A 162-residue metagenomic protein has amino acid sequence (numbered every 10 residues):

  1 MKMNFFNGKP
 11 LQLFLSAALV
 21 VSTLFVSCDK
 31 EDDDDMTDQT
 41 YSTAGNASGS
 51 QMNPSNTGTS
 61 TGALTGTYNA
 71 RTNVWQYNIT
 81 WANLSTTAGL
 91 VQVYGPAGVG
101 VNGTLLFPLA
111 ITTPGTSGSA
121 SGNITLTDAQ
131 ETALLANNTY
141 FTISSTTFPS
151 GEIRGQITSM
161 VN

Functional and structural regions predicted by a protein language model:
K2-F5, V21-N46: Bacterial Sec-dependent N-terminal signal peptides
K2-L15: Bacterial N-terminal signal peptides that target proteins for export
D34-R71: Transition segment at domain starts
L64-G66, V91-G95, F141-I143: Divalent metal-coordination and catalytic microenvironments
N83-S85, A97-V101, T146-F148: Acidic glycine-/aspartate-rich tracts in secreted/extracellular proteins
A110-G118: Short proline/glycine- and polar residue-rich coil/turn motifs
G118-I124: Short strand-edge motifs at loop-to-beta-strand transitions and within beta-strands of extracellular beta-rich domains
E131-A133, N138-Q156: Short, exposed beta-strand-loop hairpins at the edges of beta-sheets in extracellular/periplasmic proteins
